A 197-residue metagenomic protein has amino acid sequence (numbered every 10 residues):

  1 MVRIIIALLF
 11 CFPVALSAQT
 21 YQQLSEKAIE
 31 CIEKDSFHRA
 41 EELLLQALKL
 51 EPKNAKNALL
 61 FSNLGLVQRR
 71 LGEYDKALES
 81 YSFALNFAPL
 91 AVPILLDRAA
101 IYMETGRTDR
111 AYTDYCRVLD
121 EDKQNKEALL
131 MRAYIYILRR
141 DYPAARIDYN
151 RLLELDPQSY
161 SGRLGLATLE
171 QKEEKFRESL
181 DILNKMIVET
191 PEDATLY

Functional and structural regions predicted by a protein language model:
L16-N63, R70, D75, E79: N-terminal leader/linker segments that initiate helical-solenoid repeat arrays
E33-K34, V67-R70, E104-T105, L138-R139 (+2 more regions): Register position in tetratricopeptide repeats
N54-N57, A91, N125, S159 (+1 more regions): Residue-level recognition of tetratricopeptide repeat
N57-L60, I94, A128, G162 (+1 more regions): TPR alpha-solenoid repeat register
